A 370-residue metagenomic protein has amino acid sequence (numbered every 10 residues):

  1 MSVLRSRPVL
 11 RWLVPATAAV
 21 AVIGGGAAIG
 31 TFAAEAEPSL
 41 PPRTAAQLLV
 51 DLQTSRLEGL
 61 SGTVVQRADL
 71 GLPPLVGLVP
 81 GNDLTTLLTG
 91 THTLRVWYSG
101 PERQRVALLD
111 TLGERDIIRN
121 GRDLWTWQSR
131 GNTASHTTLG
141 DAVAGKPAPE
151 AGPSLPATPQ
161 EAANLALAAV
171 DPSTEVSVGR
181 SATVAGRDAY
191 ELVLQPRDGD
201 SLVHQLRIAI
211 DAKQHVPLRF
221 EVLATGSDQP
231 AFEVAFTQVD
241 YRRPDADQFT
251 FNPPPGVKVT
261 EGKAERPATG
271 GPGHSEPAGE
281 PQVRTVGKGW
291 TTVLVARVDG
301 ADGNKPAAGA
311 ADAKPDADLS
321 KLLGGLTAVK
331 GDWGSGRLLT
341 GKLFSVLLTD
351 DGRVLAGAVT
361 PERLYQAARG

Functional and structural regions predicted by a protein language model:
S2-R11, G25-N132, S177, E191-G199 (+4 more regions): N-terminal mature ectodomain segment of secretory-pathway/periplasmic proteins
R11-V20: Sec-dependent N-terminal signal peptides
I117-G121, S135-D141, A235-F236: Short amphipathic beta-strand/extended segments with alternating polar/hydrophobic composition
S129-A157: Acidic/charged, solvent-exposed loop-and-adjacent secondary-structure segments enriched in E/D, K/R, S/T, and G/P
G140-D141, Q195, A224, R266 (+1 more regions): A generic structural motif
A168-S177: A short, amphipathic edge element
S177-G256: Gly/Pro-enriched, hydrophobic low-complexity segments that function as extracytoplasmic propeptides/linkers
Q248-R353, A358-R369: Accessory, solvent-exposed terminal regions and/or long lumenal/extracellular loops of proteins
